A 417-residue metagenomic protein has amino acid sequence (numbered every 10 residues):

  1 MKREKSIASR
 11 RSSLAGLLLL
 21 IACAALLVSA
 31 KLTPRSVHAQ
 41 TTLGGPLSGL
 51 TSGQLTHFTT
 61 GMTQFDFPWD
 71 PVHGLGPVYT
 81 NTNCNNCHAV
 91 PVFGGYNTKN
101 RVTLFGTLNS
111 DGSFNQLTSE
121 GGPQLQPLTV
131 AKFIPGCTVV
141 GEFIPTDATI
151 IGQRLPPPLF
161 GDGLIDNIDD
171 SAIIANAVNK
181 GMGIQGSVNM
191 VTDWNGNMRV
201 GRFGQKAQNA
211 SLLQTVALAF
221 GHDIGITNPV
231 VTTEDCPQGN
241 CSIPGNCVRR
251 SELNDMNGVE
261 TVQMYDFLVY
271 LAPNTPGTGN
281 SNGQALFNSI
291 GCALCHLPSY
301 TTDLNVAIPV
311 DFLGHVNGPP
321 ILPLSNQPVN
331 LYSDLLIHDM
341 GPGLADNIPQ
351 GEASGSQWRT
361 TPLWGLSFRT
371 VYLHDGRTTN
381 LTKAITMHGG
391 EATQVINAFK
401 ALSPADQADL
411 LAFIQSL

Functional and structural regions predicted by a protein language model:
M1-R11: N-terminal secretory signal peptides that target proteins for export/translocation
E4-S6, L19, K31, G376: A detector of low-complexity, intrinsically disordered, Ser/Thr/Gly/Pro/Ala-rich segments
R10-A24: Sec-dependent N-terminal signal peptides
S13, L26-L417: Periplasmic c-type cytochrome electron-transfer domains
